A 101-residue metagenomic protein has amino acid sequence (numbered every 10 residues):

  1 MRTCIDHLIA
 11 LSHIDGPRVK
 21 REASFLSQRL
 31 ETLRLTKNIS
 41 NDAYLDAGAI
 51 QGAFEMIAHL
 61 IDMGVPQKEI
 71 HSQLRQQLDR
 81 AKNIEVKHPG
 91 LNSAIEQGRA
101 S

Functional and structural regions predicted by a protein language model:
M1-H7, L26, A53, Q67 (+2 more regions): Short amphipathic alpha-helical segments that mediate assembly, nucleic-acid/protein binding, or membrane association
M1-T36: Short terminal alpha-helical segments
G16-V19, A23, A47, F54 (+3 more regions): Long amphipathic alpha-helices with heptad-repeat character, especially coiled-coil-forming segments used
L26-T32, K37, S72, D79 (+1 more regions): Generic alpha-helical propensity signal that fires on short helical segments and nearby coil/disordered stretches
S27-R34, E55-D62, K82, V86: Alpha-helical repeat scaffolds in large eukaryotic proteins
S40-D79: Amphipathic protein-protein interaction modules
G64-S101: Amphipathic alpha-helical binding modules
